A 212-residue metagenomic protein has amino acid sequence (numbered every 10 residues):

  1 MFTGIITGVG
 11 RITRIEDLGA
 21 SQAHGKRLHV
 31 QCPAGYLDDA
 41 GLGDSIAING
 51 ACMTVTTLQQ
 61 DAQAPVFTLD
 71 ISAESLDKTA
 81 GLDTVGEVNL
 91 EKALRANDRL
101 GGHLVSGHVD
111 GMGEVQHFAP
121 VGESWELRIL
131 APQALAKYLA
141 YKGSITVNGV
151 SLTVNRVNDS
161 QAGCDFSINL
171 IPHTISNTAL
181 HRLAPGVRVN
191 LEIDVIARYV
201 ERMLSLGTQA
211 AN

Functional and structural regions predicted by a protein language model:
M1-N212: Conserved loop->alpha-helix
